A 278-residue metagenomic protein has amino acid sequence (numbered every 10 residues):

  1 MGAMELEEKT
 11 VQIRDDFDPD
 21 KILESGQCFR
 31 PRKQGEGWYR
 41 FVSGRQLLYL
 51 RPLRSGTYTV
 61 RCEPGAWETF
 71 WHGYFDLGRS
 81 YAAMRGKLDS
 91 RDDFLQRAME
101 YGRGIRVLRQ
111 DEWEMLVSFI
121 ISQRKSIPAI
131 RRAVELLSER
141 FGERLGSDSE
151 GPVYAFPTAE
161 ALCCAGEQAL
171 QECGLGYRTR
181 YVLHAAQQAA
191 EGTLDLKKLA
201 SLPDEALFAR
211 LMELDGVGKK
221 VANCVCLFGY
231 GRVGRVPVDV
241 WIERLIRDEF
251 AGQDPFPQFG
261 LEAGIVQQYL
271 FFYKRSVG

Functional and structural regions predicted by a protein language model:
M1-G278: HhH-family (HhH-GPD) DNA N-glycosylase catalytic core used in base-excision repair
